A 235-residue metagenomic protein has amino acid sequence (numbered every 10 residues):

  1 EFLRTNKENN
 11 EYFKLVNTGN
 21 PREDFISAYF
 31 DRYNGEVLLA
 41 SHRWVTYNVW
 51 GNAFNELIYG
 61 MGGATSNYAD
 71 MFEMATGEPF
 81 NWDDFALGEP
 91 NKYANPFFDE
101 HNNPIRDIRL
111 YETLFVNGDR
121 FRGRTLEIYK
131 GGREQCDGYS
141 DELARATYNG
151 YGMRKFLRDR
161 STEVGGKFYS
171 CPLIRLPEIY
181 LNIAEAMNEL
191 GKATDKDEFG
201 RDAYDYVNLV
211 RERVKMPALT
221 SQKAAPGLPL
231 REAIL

Functional and structural regions predicted by a protein language model:
E1-Y59, S66, W82-L235: Acidic/polar-rich alpha-helix caps and helix-coil junctions
